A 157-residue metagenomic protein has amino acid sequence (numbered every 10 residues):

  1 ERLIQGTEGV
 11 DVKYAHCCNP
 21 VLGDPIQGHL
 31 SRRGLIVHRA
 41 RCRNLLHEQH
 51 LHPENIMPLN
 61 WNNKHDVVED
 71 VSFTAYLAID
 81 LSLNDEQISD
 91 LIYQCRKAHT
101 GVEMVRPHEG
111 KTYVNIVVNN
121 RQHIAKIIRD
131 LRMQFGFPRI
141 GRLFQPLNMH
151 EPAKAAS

Functional and structural regions predicted by a protein language model:
E1-S157: Helix-rich terminal scaffold detector
